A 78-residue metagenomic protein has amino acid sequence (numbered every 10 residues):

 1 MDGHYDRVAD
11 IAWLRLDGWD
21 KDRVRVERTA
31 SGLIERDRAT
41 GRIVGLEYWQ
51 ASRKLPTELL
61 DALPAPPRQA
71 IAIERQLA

Functional and structural regions predicted by a protein language model:
M1-A78: Small, basic N-terminal interaction modules of short regulatory proteins
